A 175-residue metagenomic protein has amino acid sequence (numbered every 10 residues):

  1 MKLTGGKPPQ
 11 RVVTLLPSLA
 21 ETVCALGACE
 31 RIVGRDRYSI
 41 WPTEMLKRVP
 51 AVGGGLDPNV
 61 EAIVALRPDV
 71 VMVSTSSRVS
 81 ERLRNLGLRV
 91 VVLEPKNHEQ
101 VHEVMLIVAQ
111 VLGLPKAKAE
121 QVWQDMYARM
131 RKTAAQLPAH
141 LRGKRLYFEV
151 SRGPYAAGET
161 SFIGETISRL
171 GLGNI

Functional and structural regions predicted by a protein language model:
M1-R11: N-terminal hydrophobic or amphipathic helices and topogenic motifs
Q10-S76, I175: A short, structured surface patch at a secondary-structure boundary
R11, V70, R78-Y155: Extracytoplasmic substrate-binding proteins
A28, K47-R48, L86-L88, L170: Short, structured coil segments at secondary-structure junctions
V60-E61, S80, G164: Short hydrophobic/charged patches on amphipathic alpha-helices used for structural packing and interfaces
T160-I175: His/Asp/Glu-enriched short active-site or ligand-binding loop at hydrolase and phosphoryl-transfer sites
